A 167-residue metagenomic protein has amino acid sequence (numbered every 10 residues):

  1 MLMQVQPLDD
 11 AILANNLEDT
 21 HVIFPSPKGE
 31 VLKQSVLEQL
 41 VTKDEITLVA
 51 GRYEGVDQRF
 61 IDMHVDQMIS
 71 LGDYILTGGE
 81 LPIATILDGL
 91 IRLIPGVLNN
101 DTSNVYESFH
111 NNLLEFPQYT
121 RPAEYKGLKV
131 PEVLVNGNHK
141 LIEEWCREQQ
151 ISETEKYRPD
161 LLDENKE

Functional and structural regions predicted by a protein language model:
M1, L8, K129-P131, K166: A membrane-topology feature that recognizes alpha-helical transmembrane segments and their immediate juxtamembrane
L2-R52, Q58: S-adenosyl-L-methionine/SAH cofactor-binding core of RNA-modifying enzymes
D10, A14, T85, G89 (+1 more regions): Alpha-helical scaffold segments in soluble metabolic enzymes
V31, Y53, D57, Y74 (+4 more regions): Gly/Ser/Thr-rich beta-alpha loop segments that engage phosphate groups in nucleotides
V49, Y53, S70, L76 (+3 more regions): Short glycine/serine/threonine-biased micro-segments
Q58-R59, I86-L87, E144-C146, E164-K166: Short hydrophobic alpha-helical segments that form membrane-spanning helices or hydrophobic packing faces of helical
F60-F109: Structured adenosyl-cofactor binding patch, chiefly the S-adenosyl-L-methionine
F109-E164: Long, charged alpha-helical interface segments
